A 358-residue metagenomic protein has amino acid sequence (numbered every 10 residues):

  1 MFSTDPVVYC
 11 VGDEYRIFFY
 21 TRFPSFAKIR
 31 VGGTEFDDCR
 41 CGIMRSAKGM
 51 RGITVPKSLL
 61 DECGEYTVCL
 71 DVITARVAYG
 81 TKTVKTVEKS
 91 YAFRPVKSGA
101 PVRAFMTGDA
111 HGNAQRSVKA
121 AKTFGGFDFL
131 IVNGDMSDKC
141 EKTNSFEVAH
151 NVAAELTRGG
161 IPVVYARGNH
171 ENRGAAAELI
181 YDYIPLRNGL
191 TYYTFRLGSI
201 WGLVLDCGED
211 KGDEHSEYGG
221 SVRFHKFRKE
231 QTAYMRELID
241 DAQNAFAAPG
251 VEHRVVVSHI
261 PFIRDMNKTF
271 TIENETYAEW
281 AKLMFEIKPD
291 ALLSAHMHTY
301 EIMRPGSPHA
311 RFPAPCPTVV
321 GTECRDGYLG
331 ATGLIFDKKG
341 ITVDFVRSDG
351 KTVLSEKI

Functional and structural regions predicted by a protein language model:
M1-F105, T342, R347-I358: Acidic, histidine-bearing metal-coordination/catalytic regions of metal-dependent phosphoesterases
E62, S117-A176: Core catalytic region of metal-dependent phosphoesterases/phosphodiesterases, especially metallo-beta-lactamase-like
D71-K89, E147-A245, E279-W280, I302-C324 (+1 more regions): Extended active-site neighborhood of metal-dependent phosphoesterases/phosphodiesterases
T81-N133, D138: An acidic-aromatic substrate-binding cleft motif
A100-R103, G125-L130, R158-V164, L197-G202 (+3 more regions): Loop/turn elements at helix/coil->beta-strand transitions in domains of secreted/extracellular proteins
F105-D109, F129-D135, I161-N169, V255-H259 (+2 more regions): Active-site neighborhood of phospho(di)ester-bond hydrolases with catalytic His/Asp-centered motifs
T107-H111, M136-T143, V163, H170 (+2 more regions): The substrate-binding groove and active-site-proximal loops of carbohydrate-active enzymes, especially glycoside
F224, A245-A291: Active-site-proximal segments of metal-dependent phosphoesterases and phosphodiesterases across multiple
